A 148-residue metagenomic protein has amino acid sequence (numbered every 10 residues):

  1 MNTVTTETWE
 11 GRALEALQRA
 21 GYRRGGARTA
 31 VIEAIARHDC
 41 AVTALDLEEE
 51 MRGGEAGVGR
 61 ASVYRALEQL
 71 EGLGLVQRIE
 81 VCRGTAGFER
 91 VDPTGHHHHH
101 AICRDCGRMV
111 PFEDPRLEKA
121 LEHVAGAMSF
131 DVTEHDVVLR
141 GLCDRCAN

Functional and structural regions predicted by a protein language model:
W9-G21: Short, Lys/Arg-enriched N-terminal segment that forms or immediately precedes the first helix of a structured domain
E10, A27-R28: Short, leucine-enriched amphipathic alpha-helices that occur as contiguous helical runs
G26, R37-T43: Short capping segments at the starts of secondary-structure elements
T29-A34: Pre-recognition alpha-helix immediately N-terminal to the DNA-recognition helix within helix-turn-helix or winged-helix
D46-R52, V63: A short acidic, leucine-rich amphipathic alpha-helix
V63-L73: Basic amphipathic alpha-helical segments that dock to polyanions
G72-N148: Non-DNA-binding regulatory cores of transcription-related proteins, predominantly C-terminal effector-binding
